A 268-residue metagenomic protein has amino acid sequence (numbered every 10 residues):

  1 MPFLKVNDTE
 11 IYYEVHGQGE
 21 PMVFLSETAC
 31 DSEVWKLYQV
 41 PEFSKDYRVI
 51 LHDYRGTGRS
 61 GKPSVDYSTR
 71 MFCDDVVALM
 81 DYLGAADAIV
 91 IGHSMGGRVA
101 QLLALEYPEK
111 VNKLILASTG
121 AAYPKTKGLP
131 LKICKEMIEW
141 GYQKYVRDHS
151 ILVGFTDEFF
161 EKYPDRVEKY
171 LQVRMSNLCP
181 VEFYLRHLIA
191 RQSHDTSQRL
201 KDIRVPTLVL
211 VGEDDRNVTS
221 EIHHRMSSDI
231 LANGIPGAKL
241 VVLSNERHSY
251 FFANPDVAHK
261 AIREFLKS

Functional and structural regions predicted by a protein language model:
V6-G61: Conserved HGGG/HGGXW glycine-rich cap/lid loop of the alpha/beta-hydrolase fold
I50-I91: Active-site loop/oxyanion-hole signature of alpha/beta-hydrolase fold enzymes
G92, G96, A100: Gly/Ala-rich beta-loop-alpha elbow adjacent to hydrolase catalytic centers
Q101, L105, N112-G141: Flexible "cap/lid" loop of the alpha/beta hydrolase fold
T126-K127, Y145-R199: Conserved alpha/beta-hydrolase catalytic His-Asp/Glu region
I203, V209-V211: Short beta-strand/loop motif that positions the catalytic acidic residue of the alpha/beta-hydrolase fold
D214-E221: Acidic catalytic loop of the alpha/beta-hydrolase fold
L243-P255, H259: Catalytic histidine-centered segment of alpha/beta-hydrolase-like enzymes
